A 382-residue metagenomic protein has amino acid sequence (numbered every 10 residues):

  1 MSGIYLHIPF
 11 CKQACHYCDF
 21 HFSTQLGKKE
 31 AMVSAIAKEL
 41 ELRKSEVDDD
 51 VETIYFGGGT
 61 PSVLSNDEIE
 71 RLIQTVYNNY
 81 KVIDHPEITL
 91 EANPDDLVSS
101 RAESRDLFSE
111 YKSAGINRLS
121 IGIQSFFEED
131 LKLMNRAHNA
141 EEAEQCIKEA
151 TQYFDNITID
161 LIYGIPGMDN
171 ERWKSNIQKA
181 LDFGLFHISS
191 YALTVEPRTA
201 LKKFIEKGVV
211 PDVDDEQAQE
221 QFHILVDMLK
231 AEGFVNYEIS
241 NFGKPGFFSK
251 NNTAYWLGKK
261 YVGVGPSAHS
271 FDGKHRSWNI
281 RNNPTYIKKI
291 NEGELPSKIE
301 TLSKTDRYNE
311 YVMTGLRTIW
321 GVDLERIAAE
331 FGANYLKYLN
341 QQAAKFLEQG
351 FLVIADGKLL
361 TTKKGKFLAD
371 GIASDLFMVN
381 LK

Functional and structural regions predicted by a protein language model:
M1, S23-R43, E52-A333: C-terminal scaffold of the Radical SAM
M1-I8: Immediate flanking context of iron-sulfur cluster ligation sites
P9-F20: Local cysteine-cluster metal-coordination motifs and their immediate loop/turn environment, predominantly Fe-S cluster
A333-L347: Short amphipathic alpha-helical interaction segments
L347-G357: A short, conserved structural fragment
K358-T362: Minor-groove-contacting beta-hairpin "wing" of winged helix-turn-helix DNA-binding domains
K364-K382: Short, amphipathic alpha-helical interaction segments positioned at domain boundaries
